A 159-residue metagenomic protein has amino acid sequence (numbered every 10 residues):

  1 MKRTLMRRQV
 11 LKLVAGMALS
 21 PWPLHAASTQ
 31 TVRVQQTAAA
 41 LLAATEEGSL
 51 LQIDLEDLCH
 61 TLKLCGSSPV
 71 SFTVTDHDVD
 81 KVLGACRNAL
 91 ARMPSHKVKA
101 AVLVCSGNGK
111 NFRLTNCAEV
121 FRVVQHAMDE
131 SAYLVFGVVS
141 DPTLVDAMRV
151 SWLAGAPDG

Functional and structural regions predicted by a protein language model:
K2-G159: Tubulin/FtsZ superfamily GTPase core signature
